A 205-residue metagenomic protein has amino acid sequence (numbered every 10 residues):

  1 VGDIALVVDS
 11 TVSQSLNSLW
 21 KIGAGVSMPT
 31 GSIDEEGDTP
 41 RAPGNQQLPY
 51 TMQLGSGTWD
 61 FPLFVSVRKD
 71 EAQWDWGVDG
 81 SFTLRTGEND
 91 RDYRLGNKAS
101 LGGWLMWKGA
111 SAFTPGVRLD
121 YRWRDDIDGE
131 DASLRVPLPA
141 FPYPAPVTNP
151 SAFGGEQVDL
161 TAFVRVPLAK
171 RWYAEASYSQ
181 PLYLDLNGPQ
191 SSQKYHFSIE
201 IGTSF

Functional and structural regions predicted by a protein language model:
D3-W59: Hydrophobic alpha-helical segments and helix pairs
L6, L16-W20, Q73-W76, S111-P115 (+1 more regions): Repeated loop/turn-to-beta-strand initiation elements of outer-membrane beta-barrel proteins
V12, V26-S32, K69-Q73, F82-E88 (+3 more regions): Transmembrane beta-strands of outer-membrane beta-barrel pores
S18-W20, V67-K69, Y121, Y195: Polar/charged side chains located within well-ordered beta-strands of beta-rich proteins
D38-G44, F82-L84, Y93-K98, S133-L134: Short, surface-exposed, charged loop/turn segments at secondary-structure junctions
G55-Y93: Hydrophobic, aromatic-enriched interface-forming segments
N89-F205: Outer membrane beta-barrel transmembrane domains
